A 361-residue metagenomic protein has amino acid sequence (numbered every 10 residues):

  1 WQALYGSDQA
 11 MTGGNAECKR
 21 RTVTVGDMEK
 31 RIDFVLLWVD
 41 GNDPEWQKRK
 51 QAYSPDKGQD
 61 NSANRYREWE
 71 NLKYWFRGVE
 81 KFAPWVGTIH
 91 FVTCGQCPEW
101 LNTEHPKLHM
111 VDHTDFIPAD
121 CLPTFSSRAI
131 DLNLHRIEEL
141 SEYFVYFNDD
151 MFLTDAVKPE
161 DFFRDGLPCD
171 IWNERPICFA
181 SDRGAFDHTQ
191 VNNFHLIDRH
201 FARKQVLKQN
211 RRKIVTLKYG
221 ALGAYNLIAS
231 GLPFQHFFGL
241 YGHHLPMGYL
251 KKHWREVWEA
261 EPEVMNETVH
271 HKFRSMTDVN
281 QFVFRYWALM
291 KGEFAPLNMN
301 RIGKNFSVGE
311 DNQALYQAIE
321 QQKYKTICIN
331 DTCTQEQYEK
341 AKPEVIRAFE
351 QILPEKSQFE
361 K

Functional and structural regions predicted by a protein language model:
W1-D8, C18-V145, F152-K361: ER/Golgi luminal nucleotide-sugar-dependent glycosyltransferases, focusing on the catalytic module
